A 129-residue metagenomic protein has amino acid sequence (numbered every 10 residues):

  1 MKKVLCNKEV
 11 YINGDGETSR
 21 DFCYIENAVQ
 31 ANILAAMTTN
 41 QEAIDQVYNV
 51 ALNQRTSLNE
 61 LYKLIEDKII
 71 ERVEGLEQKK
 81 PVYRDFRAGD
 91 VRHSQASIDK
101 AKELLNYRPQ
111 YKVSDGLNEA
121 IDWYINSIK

Functional and structural regions predicted by a protein language model:
K2-K129: C-terminal substrate-binding subdomain of Rossmann-fold SDR/epimerase-dehydratase oxidoreductases
